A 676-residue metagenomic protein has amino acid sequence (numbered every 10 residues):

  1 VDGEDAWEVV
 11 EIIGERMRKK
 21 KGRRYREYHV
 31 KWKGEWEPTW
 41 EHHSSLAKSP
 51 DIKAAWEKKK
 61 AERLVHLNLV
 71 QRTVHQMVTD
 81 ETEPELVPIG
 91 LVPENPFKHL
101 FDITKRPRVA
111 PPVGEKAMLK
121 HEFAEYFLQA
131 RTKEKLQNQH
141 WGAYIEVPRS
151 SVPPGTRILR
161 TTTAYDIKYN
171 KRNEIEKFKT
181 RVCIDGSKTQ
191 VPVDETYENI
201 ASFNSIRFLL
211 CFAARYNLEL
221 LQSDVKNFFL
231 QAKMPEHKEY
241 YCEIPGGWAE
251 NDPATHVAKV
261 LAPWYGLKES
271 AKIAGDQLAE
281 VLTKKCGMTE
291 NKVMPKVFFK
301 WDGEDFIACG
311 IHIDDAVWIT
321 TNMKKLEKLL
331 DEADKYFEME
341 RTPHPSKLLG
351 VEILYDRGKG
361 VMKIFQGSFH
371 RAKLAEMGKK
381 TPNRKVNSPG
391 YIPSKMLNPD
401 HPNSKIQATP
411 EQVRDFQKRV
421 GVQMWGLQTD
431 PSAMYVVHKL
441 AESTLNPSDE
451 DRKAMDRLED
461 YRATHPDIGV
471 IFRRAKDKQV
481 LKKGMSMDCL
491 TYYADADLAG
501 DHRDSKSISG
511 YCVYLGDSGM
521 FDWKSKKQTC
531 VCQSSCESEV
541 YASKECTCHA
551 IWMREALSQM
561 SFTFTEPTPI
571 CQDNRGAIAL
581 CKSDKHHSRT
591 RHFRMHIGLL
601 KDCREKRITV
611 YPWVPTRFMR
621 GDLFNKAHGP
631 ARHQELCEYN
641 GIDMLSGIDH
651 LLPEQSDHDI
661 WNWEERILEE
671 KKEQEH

Functional and structural regions predicted by a protein language model:
V1-H99: Long, charged, low-complexity intrinsically disordered regions
V70, V74-H676: Long, low-complexity, charge-biased intrinsically disordered regions
